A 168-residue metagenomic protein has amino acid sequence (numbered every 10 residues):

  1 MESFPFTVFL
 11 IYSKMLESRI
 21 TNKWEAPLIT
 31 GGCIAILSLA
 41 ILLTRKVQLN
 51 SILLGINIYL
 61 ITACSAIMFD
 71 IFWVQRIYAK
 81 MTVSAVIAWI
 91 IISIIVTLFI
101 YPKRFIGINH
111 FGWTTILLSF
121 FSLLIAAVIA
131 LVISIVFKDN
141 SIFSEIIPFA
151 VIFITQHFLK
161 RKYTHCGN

Functional and structural regions predicted by a protein language model:
E2-S18, A63-I71, V128-V132: Membrane-embedded alpha-helical segments in integral membrane proteins
V8-N22, A40-I52, F105-T114: Short juxtamembrane and helix-loop transition motifs at transmembrane-helix boundaries in membrane proteins
E17-C33, T82-I91: Structural signature of hydrophobic alpha-helical transmembrane segments
L28-I77: Hydrophobic/aromatic-rich structural module bridging two neighboring secondary-structure elements via a short loop
L37-V47, I100-G107, Q156-G167: C-terminal ends of transmembrane helices
Q48-I61, K80-I87, N109-L118: Cytoplasmic-side transmembrane-helix entry/capping segments in multi-pass membrane proteins
R76-I95, S144-I152: Alpha-helical transmembrane segments
H110-N168: C-terminal membrane-adjacent module
